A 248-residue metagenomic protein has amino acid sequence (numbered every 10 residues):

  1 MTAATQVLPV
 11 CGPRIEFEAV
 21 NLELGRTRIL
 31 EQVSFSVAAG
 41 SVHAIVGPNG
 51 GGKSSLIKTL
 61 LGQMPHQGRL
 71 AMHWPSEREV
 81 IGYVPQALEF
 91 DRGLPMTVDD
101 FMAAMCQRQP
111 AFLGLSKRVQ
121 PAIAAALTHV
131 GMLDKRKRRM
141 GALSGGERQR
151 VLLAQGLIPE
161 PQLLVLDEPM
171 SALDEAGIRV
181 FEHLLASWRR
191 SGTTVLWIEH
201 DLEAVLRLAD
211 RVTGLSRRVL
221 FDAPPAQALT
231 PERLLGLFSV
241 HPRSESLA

Functional and structural regions predicted by a protein language model:
K117-K135: Conserved ABC ATPase "signature" region
R139-L143: Conserved ABC ATPase signature
E160: Conserved catalytic motifs of ABC-family nucleotide-binding domains
L164-E168: Catalytic Walker B motif of ABC-type/P-loop ATPase nucleotide-binding domains
E175-G177: Helix N-cap at the start of a conserved alpha-helix in ABC-type nucleotide-binding domains
E199-H200: H-loop/switch region of ABC-family ATPase nucleotide-binding domains
V212-P225: H-loop (His-switch) and adjacent beta-strand-loop-beta switch element of ABC-type ATPase nucleotide-binding domains
